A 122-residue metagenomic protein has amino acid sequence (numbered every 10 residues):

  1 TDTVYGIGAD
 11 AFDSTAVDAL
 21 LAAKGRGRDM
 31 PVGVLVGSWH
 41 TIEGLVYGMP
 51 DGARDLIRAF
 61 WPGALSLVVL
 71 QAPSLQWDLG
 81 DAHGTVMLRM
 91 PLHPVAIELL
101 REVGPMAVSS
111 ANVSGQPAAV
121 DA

Functional and structural regions predicted by a protein language model:
D2-A122: Active-site-adjacent structural elements in enzyme catalytic cores
